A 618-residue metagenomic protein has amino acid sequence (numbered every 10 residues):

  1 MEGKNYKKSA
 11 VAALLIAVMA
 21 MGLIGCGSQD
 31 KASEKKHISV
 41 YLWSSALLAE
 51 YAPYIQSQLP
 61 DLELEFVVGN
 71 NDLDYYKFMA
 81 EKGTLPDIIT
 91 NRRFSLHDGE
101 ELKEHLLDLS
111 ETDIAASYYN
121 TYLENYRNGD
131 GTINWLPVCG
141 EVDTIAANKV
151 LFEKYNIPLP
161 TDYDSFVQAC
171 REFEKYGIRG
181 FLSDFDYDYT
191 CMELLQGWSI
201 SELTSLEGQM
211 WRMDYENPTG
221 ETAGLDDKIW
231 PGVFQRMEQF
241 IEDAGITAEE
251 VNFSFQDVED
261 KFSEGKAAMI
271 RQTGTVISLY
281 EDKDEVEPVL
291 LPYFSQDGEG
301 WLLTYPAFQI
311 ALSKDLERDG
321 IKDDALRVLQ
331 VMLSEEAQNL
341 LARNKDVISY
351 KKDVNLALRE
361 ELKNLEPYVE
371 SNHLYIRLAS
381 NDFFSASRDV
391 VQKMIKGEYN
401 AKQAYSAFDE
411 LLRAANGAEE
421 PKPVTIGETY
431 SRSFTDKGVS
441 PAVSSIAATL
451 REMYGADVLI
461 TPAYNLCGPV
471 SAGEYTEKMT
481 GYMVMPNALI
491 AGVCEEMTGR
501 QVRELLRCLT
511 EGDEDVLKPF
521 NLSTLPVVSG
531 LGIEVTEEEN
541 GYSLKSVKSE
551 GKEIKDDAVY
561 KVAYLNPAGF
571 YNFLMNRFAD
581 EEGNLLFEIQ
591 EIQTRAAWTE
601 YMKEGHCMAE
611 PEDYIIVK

Functional and structural regions predicted by a protein language model:
A12, A20-L96, I114, L159 (+2 more regions): Conserved N-terminal structural module of periplasmic/extracytoplasmic solute-binding proteins
E65, T304, A342-I348, D353 (+1 more regions): C-terminal capping/gating helix-and-loop segments adjacent to ligand/active sites or protein-protein/ligand interfaces
F78, P86-D87, A115-V150, R179-G180 (+3 more regions): A structural signal for short loop-to-beta-strand junctions that line the ligand-binding cleft of periplasmic/secreted
R92-T144, P158, V167, L194 (+1 more regions): Hinge/lid segment of periplasmic solute-binding proteins
N134, V167-T222: Extracytoplasmic/periplasmic solute-binding protein
Y155, E281-R343: Extracytoplasmic/periplasmic substrate-recognition and gating elements
E172, Y215-V251: Glycine-centered hinge/linker elements that transmit conformational signals in sensory and ligand-binding systems
P421-K618: Catalytic centers of hydrolytic enzymes
